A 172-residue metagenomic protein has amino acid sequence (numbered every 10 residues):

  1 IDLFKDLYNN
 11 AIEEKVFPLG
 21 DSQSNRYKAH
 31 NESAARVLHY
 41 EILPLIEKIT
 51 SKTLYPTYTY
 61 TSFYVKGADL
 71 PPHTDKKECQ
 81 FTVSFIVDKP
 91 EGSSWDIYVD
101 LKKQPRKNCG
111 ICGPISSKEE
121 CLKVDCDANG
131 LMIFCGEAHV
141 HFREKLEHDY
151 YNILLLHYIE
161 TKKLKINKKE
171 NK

Functional and structural regions predicted by a protein language model:
I1-T50: Non-heme Fe(II)/2-oxoglutarate
S51-Y60: A short coil-to-beta-strand element that immediately follows conserved catalytic motifs
F63: Conserved active-site beta-strand element of glycosyltransferases/polysaccharide synthases
K66-A138, Y150-I153, T161-K168: Catalytic core of non-heme Fe(II) oxygenases with the double-stranded beta-helix
F142-H148: Short proline/glycine-enriched turn/loop segments at secondary-structure junctions
H157: An acidic, glycine-/histidine-flanked metal-binding catalytic module
N171-K172: Acidic/histidine-enriched, glycine/proline-rich intrinsically disordered or flexible terminal extensions
